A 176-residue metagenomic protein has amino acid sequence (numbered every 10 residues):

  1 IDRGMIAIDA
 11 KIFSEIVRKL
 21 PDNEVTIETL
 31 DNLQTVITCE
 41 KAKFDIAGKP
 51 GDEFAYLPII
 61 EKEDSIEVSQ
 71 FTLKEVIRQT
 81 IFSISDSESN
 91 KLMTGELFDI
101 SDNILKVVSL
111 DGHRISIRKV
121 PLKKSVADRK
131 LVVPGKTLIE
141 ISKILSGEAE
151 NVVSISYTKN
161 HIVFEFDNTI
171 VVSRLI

Functional and structural regions predicted by a protein language model:
I1-I176: Structural preference for solvent-exposed beta-strand-turn elements and adjacent flexible terminal/loop segments within
